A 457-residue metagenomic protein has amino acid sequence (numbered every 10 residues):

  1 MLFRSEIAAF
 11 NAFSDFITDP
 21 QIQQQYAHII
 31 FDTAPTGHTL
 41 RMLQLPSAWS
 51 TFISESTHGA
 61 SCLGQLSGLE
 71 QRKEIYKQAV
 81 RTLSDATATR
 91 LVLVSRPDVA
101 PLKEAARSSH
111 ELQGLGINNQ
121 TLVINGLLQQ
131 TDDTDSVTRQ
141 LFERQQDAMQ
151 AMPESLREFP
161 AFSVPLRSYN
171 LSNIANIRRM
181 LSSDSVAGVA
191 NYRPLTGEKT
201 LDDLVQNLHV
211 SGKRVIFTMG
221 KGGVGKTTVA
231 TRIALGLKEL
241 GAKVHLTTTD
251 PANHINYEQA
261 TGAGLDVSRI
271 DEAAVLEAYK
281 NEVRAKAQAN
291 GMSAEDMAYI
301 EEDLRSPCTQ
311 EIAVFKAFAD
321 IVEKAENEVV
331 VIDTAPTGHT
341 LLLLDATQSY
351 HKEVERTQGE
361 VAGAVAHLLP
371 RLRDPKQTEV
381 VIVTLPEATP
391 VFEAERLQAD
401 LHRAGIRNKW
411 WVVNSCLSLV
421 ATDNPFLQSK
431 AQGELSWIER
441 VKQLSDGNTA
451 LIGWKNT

Functional and structural regions predicted by a protein language model:
E6-F16, I75, E311-A317: Phosphate-interacting basic helix/loop segments used at nucleotide- and nucleic-acid interfaces
F10-F13, A27-F31, L91-R96, L122-V123 (+8 more regions): Short, structured motif recognition centered on aromatic/hydrophobic residues
I17-R41, L63-L69, A317-G363: Switch II (G3) loop of P-loop NTPases
I29, T33, M42-S47, F217-V275 (+1 more regions): Walker A/P-loop NTP-binding active-site region of P-loop NTPases, recognizing the glycine-rich GxxxxGKT/S
Q44-G64, A79-P97, L341-P386: Inter-motif core of Ras-like GTPase G domains
G68-K77, G197-T200, T357-L368, V391-E393: A general structural motif
V80, S84-I216, R373-Q377, L385-T457: C-terminal lobe/tail of nucleotide-utilizing enzymes
